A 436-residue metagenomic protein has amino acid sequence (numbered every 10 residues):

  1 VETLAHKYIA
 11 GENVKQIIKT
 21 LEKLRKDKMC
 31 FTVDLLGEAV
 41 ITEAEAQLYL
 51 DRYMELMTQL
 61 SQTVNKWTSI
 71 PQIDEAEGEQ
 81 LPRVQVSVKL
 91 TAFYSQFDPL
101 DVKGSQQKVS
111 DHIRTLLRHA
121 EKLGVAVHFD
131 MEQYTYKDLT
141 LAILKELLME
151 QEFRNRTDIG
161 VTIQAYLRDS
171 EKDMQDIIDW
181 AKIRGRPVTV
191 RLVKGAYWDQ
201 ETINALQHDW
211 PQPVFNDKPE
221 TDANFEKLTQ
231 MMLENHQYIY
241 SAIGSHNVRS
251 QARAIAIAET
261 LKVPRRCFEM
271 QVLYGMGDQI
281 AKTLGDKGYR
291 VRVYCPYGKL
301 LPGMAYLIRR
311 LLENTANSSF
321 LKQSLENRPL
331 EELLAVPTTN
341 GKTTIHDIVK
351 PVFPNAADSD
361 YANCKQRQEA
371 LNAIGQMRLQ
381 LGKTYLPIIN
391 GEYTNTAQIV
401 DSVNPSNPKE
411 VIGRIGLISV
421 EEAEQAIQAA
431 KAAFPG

Functional and structural regions predicted by a protein language model:
V1-N355: Positively charged, amphipathic and often flexible ligand-engagement surfaces
R310-Q428, A432-P435: Terminal low-complexity tails and localization/encapsulation signals of metabolic enzymes
